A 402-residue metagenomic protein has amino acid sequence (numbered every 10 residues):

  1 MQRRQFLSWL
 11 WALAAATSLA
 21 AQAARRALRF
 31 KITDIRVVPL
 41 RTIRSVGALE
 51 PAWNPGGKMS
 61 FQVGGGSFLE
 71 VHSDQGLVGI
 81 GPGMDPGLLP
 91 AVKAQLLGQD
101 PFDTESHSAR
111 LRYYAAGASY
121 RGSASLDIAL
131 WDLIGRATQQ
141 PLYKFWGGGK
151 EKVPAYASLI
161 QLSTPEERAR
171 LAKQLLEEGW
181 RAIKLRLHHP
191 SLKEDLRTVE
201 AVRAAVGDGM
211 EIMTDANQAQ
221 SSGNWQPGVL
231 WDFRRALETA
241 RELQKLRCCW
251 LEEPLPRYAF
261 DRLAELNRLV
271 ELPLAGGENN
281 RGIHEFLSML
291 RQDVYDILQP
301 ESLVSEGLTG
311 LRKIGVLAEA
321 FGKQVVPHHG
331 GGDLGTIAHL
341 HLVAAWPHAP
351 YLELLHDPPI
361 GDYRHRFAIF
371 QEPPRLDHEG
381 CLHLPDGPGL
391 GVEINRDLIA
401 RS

Functional and structural regions predicted by a protein language model:
R4-A24: N-terminal export signals
L13, A27-L40, R44-S45, S60-F61 (+1 more regions): Flexible C-terminal active-site loop/helix
R29, D34, V38, H72-T138: Metal- or metallocofactor-binding catalytic centers and their adjacent structured scaffolds across diverse enzyme
G76, L126, Q139, L251 (+4 more regions): Conserved, mostly hydrophobic/aromatic
G83, A157-L159, L185-L187, T214-Q218 (+5 more regions): A cross-domain feature marking catalytic cores of carbohydrate-active enzymes and several ubiquitous metabolic/repair
D103-S106, Y258-A275, N280-C381: Shared catalytic-loop signature of beta/alpha-barrel
D127-L162: Glycine-rich, aromatic-flanked loop segments that form ligand/cofactor-binding clefts across common enzyme folds
K152-V270: Metal-dependent enolase-superfamily TIM-barrel catalytic cores that perform enediolate-based chemistry
